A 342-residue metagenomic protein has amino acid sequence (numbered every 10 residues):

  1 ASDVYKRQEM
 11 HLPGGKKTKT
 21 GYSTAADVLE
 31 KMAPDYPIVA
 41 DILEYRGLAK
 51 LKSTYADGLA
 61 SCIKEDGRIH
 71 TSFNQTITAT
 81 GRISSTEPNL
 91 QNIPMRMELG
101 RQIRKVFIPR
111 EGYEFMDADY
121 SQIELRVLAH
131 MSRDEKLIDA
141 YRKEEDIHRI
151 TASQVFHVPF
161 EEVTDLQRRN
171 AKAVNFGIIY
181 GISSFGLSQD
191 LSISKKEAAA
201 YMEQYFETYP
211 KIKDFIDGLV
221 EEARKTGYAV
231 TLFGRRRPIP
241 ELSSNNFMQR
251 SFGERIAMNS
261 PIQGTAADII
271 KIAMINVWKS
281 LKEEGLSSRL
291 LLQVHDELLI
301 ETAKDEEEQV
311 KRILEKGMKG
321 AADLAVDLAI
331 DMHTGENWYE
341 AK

Functional and structural regions predicted by a protein language model:
S2-E98, E114, S121-E124, S184 (+4 more regions): Conserved "right-hand" nucleotidyltransferase catalytic core of DNA-directed polymerases
D3-P13, K19-T24, I83-S84, I103-E111 (+6 more regions): Short acidic (Asp/Glu) and glycine-rich catalytic loops that position anionic groups and cofactors
H11, H70-S72, R82-S85, N89-P94 (+12 more regions): Structured core elements
A60-S61, L137-D139, E162, A257-A266 (+1 more regions): Short, contiguous acidic/charged loop-to-helix segments that flank catalytic cores in large enzymes
H70-T71, Q75-T78, S153-L286, L292-Q293 (+2 more regions): Conserved catalytic core of nucleic-acid polymerases
Q75-F160: Function-dense linear segments that define catalytic or interfacial modules in macromolecule-processing proteins
T80, Q91-I93, I123-R126, D134-E135 (+6 more regions): Flexible loop/turn segments at secondary-structure boundaries
S280-D331: C-terminal structured "cap/appendage" subdomains that terminate the fold
